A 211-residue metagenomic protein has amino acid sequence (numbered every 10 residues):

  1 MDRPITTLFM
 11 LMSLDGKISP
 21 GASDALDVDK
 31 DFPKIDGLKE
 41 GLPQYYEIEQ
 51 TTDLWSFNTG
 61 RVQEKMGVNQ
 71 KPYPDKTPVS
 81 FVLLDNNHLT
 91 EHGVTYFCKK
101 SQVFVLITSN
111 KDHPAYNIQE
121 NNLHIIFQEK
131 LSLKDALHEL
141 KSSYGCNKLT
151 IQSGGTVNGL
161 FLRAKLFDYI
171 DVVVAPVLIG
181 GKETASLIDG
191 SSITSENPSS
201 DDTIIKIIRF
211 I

Functional and structural regions predicted by a protein language model:
M1-I211: Enzymes that bind and transform nitrogen-containing heteroaromatic metabolites
